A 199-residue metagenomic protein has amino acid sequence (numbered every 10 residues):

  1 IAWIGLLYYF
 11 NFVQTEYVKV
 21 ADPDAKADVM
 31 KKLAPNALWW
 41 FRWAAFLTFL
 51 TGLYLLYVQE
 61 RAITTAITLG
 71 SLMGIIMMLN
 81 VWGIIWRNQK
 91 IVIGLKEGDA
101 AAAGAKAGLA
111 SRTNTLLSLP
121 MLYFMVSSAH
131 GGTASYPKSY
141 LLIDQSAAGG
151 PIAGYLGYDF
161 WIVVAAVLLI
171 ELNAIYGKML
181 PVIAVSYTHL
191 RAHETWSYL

Functional and structural regions predicted by a protein language model:
I1-G5, A66-M78, Y158-V163: Alpha-helical transmembrane segments
G5, M73, M78, L95 (+3 more regions): Anionic, Ser/Thr-rich low-complexity intrinsically disordered regions
Y9-P35, Q59, G83-A107, G131-T133 (+1 more regions): Membrane-interfacial helix termini and the short, flexible loops that connect transmembrane helices in multi-pass
L38-F46, S111-S118: Select subsegments of transmembrane alpha-helices in polytopic membrane proteins, especially boundary-proximal
T48-R61, S118-K138: Alpha-helical transmembrane segments and their membrane-interface junctions in multi-pass membrane proteins
A134-I152: Membrane-interfacial helical/loop segments at transmembrane boundaries in membrane proteins
G149-L169: Short alpha-helical packing/oligomerization segments
T188-T195: Conserved small/polar residues in nucleotide/adenosyl-binding loops
